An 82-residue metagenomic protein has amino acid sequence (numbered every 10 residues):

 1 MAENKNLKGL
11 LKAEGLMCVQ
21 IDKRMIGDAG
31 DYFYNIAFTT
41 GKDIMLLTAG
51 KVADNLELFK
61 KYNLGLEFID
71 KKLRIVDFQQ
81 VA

Functional and structural regions predicted by a protein language model:
A2-K8, E57, K61: Intrinsically disordered, low-complexity Ser/Thr-enriched
N4-G30: Structural detector for short beta-strands of small beta-barrel domains
G15-I21, F59-E67: OB-fold and OB-like beta-barrel modules that bind single-stranded nucleic acids
D28-Y32, K71-L73: Short acidic/glycine-enriched loop/turn segments that link adjacent beta-strands
Y34-T40, D77: Short, acidic/hydrophobic/Gly-rich beta-strand patch recurrent on exposed beta strands that often constitutes part
T39-E57: Beta-strand/loop nucleic-acid-binding surfaces
E67-A82: OB-fold/S1-family single-stranded nucleic acid-binding modules
